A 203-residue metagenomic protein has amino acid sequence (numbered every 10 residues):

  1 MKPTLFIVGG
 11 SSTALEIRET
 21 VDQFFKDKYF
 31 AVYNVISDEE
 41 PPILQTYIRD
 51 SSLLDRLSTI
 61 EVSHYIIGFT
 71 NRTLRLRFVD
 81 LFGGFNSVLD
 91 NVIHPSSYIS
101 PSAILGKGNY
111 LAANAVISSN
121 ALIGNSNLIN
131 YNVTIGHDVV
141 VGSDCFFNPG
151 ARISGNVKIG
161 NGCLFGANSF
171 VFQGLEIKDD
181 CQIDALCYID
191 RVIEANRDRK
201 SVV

Functional and structural regions predicted by a protein language model:
M1-P3, Y29-V32, I60-H64, N86 (+5 more regions): A general structural motif
M1-S63, I67: A solvent-exposed beta-alpha-beta segment
L15, E19, L76, R191: Alpha-helical elements of the RecA-like P-loop NTPase motor core of helicases
E19, D80, C187: Active-site phosphate/pyrophosphate- and oxyanion-stabilizing loops and adjacent acidic/basic residues in soluble
V21, Y65, L89, G136-H137: Generic structural signal for conserved hydrophobic packing positions in ordered secondary structure
Q23-F24, F82-G84, C145: Glycine-rich, phosphate-binding/catalytic loops in enzymes
P42, D55-L122, S126: Extended, small-residue-rich solenoid/repeat segments and analogous flexible loops that form exposed scaffolds
V92-V203: Structural signal for interior beta-strand "rungs" in well-ordered beta-sheet cores of soluble enzyme domains
